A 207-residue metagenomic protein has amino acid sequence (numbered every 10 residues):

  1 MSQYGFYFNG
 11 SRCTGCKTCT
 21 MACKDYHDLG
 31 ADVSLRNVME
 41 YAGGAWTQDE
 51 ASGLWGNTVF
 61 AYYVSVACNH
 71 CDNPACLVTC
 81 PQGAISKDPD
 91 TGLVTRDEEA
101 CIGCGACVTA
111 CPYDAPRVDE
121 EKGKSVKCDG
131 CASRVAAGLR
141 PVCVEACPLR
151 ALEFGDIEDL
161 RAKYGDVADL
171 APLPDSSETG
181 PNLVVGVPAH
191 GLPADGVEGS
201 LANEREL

Functional and structural regions predicted by a protein language model:
M1-L207: Non-ligating segments of multi-cofactor redox enzymes
